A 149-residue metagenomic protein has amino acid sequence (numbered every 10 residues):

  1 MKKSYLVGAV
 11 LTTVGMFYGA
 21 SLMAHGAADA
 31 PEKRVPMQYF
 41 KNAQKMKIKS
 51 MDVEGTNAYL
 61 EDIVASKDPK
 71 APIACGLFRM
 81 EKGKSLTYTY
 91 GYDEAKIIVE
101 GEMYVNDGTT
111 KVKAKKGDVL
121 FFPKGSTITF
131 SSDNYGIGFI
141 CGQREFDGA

Functional and structural regions predicted by a protein language model:
M1-S4: Positively charged n-region of N-terminal signal peptides that target proteins for export
G8-Y18: Hydrophobic membrane-insertion alpha-helices, especially the h-region of bacterial N-terminal signal peptides
Y18-P72: A short, N-terminal "cap"/entry segment at the start of jelly-roll beta-barrel domains of the cupin/DSBH fold
D62-A65, A74-Y90, P123-K124: Conserved short histidine dyad/triad with adjacent acidic residue
C75-L77, A95, K111, V119: Conserved hydrophobic/aromatic beta-strand scaffold that supports enzyme active sites
M80, T89-V105: Short, conserved beta-strand element in jelly-roll/cupin
T109-G125: Short acidic-glycine-tyrosine-enriched beta hairpin
K124-G148: Ligand-binding loop in jelly-roll beta-barrel domains
